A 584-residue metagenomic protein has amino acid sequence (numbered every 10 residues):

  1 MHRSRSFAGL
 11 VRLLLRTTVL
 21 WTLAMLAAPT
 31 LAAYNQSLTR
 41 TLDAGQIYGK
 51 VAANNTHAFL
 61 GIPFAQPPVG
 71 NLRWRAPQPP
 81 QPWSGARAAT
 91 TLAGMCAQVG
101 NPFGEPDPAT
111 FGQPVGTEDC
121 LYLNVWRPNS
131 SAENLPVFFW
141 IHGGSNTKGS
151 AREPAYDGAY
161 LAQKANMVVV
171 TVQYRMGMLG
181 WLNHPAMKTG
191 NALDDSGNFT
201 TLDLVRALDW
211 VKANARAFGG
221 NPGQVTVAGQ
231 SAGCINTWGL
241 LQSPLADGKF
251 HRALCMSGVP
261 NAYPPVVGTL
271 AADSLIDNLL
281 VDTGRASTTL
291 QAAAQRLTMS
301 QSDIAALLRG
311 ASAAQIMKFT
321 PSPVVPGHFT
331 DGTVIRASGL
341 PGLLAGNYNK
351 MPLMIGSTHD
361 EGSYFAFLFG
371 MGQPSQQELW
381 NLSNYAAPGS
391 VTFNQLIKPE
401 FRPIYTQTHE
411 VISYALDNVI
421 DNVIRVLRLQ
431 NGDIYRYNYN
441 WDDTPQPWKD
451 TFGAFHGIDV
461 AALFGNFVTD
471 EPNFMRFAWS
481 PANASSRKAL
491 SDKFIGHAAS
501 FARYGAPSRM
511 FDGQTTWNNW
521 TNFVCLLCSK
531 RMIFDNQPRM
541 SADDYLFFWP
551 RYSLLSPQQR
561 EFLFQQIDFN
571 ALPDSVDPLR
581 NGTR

Functional and structural regions predicted by a protein language model:
H2-S6, W21, A32-T201, H359 (+5 more regions): Non-catalytic accessory segments of hydrolases
R12-L20: Sec-dependent signal peptide recognition, specifically the positively charged N-region followed immediately by
A27-P29: N-terminal signal peptide c-region/cleavage motif recognized by signal peptidases
A58-P82, F367-A386, G513-C528: Short Gly/aromatic-enriched secondary-structure transition segments
V99, D421-R584: Mobile gating loops/cap/lid regions near enzyme active sites that modulate substrate access
F103-T298, S302-A305, T333-A337, P341-F369 (+4 more regions): Serine-hydrolase-like catalytic core of hydrolytic proteins
R206, W210, Y414, N418 (+2 more regions): A non-catalytic, amphipathic alpha-helix used as a structural packing/dimerization or gating element in enzyme scaffolds
S302-S485, H497, Y504: Substrate-gating cap/lid region and adjacent catalytic-acid/histidine neighborhood within extracellular/lumenal
